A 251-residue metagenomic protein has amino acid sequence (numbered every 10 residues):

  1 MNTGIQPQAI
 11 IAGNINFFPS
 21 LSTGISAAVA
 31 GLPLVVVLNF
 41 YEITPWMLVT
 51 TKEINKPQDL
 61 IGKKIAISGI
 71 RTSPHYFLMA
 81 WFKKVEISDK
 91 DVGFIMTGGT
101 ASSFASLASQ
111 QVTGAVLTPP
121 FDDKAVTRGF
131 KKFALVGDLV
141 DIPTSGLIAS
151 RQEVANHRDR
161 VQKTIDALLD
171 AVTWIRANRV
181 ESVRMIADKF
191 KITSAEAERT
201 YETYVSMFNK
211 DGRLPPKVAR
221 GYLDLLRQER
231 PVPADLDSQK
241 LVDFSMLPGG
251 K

Functional and structural regions predicted by a protein language model:
M1-S109, T113-P119, K132-D141: Short, glycine-/small- and polar/acidic-enriched structural segments that line small-molecule recognition paths
A9, G13, T51, K63 (+11 more regions): Structured segments of extracytoplasmic/periplasmic soluble domains in secreted or envelope-associated proteins
T23, F94-I95, A101-K189: Pocket-lining segment of extracytoplasmic ligand-binding domains
A27-A28, P45, K124-A125, I142-P143 (+2 more regions): Short secondary-structure boundary/hinge segments and terminal tails
T51, L135, S150, L241-L247: Helix N-cap / beta->alpha transition motif
A155-P233: Secondary-structure end/capping motifs
R227-K251: Conserved C-terminal helix/tail region of periplasmic/extracytoplasmic solute-binding proteins
